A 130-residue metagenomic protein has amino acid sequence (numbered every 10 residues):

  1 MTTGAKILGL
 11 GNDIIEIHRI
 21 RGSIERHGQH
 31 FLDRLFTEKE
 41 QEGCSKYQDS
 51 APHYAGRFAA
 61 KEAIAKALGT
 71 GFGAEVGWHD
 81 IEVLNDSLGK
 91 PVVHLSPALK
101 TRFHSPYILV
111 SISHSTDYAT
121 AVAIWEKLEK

Functional and structural regions predicted by a protein language model:
M1-K130: Core catalytic alpha/beta fold that binds nucleotide/phospho-ligands
